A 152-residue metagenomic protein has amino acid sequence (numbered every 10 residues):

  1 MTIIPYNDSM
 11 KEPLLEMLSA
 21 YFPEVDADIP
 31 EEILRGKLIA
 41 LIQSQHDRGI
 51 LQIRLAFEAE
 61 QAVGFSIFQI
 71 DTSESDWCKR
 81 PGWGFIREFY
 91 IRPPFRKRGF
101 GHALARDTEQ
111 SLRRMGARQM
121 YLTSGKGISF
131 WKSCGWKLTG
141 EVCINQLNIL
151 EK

Functional and structural regions predicted by a protein language model:
M1-E16: A short beta-loop-alpha structural element at the N-terminal edge of CoA-dependent acyl/N-acetyltransferase catalytic
E16-E32: Helix-loop element at the rim of GNAT/NAT acetyltransferase active sites that forms part of the acceptor-substrate
I29-F57: Active-site rim helix/loop that mediates acceptor-substrate recognition in acyltransferases
L51, E58, S66-R80: A conserved beta-strand-loop-helix scaffold within acyl/acetyltransferase catalytic domains
L55, Q61-I70, F85, Y90: Conserved beta-strand in the GNAT
F95, G99-D107: Conserved acetyl-CoA pyrophosphate-binding loop and the N-cap/start of the following alpha-helix in GNAT-like
R114, R118, G125-Q146: Conserved active-site alpha-helix within GNAT-family acetyltransferase domains
